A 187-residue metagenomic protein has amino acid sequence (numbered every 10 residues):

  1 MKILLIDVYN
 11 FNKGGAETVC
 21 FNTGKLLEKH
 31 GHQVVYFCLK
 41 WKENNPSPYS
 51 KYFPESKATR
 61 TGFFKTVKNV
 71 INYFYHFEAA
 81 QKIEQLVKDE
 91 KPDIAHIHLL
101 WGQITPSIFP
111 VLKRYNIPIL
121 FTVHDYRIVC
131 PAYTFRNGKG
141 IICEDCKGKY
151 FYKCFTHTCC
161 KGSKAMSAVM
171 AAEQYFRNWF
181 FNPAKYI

Functional and structural regions predicted by a protein language model:
M1-E43, K88-E90, R114-P118: N-terminal subdomain of nucleotide-sugar transferases
K13, E43-N44, I104, V129-C130: Generic structural signal for helix capping and beta-alpha/helix-loop junctions
E17-T18, N45-S50, I108, P131-R136 (+2 more regions): Short aromatic-enriched loop/helix-cap "lid" or pocket-rim segments at secondary-structure transitions that line
H30-I94, Y152-H157: A conserved catalytic-core segment of Leloir-type glycosyltransferases
Y75-F77, W101, V169-M170: A conditional alpha-helix N-cap/helix-loop micro-motif detector
E84-Q103, P118-T122: Short N-terminal targeting/anchoring amphipathic segment
G102-Q103, V123-Y133, G162-M166: A short, histidine- and acid-enriched strand-loop-helix "catalytic/donor-clamping" loop that lines the nucleotide-sugar
R114, R127, I142-I187: Membrane-proximal helix-turn-helix segments that form the acceptor-binding/catalytic region of lipid-linked
